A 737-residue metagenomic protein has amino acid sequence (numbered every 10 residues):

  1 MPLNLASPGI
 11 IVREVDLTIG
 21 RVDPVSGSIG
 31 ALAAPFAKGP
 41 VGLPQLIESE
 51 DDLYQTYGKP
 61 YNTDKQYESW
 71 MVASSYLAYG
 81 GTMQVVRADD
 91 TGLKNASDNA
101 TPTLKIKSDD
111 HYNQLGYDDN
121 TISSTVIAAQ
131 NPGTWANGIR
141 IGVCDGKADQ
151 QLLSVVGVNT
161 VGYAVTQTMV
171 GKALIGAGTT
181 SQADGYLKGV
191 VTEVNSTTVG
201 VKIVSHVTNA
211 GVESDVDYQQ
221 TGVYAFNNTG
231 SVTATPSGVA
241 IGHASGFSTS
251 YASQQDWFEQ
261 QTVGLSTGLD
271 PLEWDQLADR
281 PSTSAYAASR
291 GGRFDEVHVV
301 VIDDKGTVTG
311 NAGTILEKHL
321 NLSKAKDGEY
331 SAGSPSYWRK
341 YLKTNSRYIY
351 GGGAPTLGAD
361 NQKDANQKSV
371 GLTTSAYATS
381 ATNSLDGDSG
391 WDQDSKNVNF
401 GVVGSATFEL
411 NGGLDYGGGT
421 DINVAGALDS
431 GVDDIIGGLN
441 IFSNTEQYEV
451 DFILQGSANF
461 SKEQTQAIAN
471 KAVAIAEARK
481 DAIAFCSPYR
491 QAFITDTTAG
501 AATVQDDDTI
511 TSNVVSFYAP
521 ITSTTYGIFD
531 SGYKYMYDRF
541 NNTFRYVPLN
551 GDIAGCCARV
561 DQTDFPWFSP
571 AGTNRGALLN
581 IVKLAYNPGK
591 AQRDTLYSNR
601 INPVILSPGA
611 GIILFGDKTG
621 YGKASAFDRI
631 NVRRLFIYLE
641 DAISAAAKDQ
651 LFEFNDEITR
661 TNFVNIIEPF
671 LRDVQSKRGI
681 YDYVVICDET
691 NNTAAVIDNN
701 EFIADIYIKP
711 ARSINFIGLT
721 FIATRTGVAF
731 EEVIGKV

Functional and structural regions predicted by a protein language model:
M1-D303: Extended assembly-interface regions of large multimeric machines
M1-Q114, T125-Q130, G292-H298, D303-V308 (+1 more regions): Structured, hydrophobic secondary-structure cores that serve as assembly/anchoring elements
N137-R140, G310-A312, I717-T720: Short, charged, solvent-exposed linker or helix-capping segments at domain edges/interfaces that act as flexible hinges
C144-D149, G313-L322, E463-A476: Short linear, low-complexity motifs centered on an aromatic residue
T180-G185, T208-E213, D304-S334: Acidic Ser/Thr/Pro-rich low-complexity disordered segments that often serve as glycosylated linkers/stalks around
